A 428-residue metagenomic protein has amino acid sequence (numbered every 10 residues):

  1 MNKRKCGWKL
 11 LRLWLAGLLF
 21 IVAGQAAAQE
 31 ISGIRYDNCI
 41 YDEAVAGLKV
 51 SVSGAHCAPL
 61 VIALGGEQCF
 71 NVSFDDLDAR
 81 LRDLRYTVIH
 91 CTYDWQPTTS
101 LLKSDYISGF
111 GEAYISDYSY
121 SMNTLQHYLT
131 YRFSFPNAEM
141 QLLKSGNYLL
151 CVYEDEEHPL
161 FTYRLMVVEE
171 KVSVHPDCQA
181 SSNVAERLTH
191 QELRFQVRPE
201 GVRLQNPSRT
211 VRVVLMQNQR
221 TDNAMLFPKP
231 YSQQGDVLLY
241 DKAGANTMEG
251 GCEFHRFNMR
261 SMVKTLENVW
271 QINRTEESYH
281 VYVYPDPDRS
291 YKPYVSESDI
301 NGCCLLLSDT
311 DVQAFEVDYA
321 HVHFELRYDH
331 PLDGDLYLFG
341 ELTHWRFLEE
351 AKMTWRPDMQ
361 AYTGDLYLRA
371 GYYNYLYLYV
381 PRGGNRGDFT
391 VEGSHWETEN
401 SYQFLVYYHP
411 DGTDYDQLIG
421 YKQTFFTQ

Functional and structural regions predicted by a protein language model:
M1-I31: Bacterial Sec-dependent N-terminal signal peptides
Q29-A63, K171-V184, S298-T310: Short, compositionally biased P/S/T/A/G/V-rich stretches that sit at domain boundaries
I31-I34, V167-H190, W396-G420: Low-complexity, Pro/Ser/Thr- and charge-rich linker/hinge segments at domain boundaries
I40-H90, E186-V197, D311-F324: Contiguous beta-strand segments within globular domains
Y93-W95, M140, E154-L160, R220 (+2 more regions): Short acidic/polar inter-strand loop motif in beta-rich domains
Y106-Y131, T221-P230, H323-A370, R382-G412: Aromatic-rich carbohydrate-binding modules that target alpha-glucans
H127-M140, S145, L149-V152: Ligand-binding face of N-terminal immunoglobulin V-set domains in extracellular IgSF glycoproteins
V281-L332, L418-Q428: Basic K/R-rich, polyanion-interacting modules in nucleoproteins and related proteins
